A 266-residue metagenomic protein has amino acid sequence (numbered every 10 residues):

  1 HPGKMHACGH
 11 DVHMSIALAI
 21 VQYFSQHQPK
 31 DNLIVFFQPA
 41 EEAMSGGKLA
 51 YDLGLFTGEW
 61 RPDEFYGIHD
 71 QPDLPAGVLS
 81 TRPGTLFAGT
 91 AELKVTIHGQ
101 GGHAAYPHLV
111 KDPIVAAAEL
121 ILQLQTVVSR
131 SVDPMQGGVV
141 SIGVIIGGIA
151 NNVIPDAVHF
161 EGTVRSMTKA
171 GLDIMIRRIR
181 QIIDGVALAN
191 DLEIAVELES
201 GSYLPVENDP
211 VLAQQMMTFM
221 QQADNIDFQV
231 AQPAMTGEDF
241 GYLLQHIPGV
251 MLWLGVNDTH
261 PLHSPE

Functional and structural regions predicted by a protein language model:
H1-M5, D11-V12, H27-V144, I149-P155 (+1 more regions): Histidine/acidic-residue-rich, glycine-tolerant segments that coordinate divalent metal ions
H6-A7, P107, K169-I174: Ordered, soluble secondary-structure elements with a strong preference for glycine-centered loop motifs and nearby
M14-V21: DPxDG-like acidic metal-binding loop motif
I16, T57, R61, H246-G249 (+1 more regions): A generic structural signal for solvent-exposed, polar alpha-helical segments
A17, G47-K48, I176, A213: Amphipathic alpha-helical segments in well-structured domains
V115-E266: Metal-dependent amide/peptide-bond hydrolase catalytic core, centered on the "pita-bread" metallohydrolase fold
